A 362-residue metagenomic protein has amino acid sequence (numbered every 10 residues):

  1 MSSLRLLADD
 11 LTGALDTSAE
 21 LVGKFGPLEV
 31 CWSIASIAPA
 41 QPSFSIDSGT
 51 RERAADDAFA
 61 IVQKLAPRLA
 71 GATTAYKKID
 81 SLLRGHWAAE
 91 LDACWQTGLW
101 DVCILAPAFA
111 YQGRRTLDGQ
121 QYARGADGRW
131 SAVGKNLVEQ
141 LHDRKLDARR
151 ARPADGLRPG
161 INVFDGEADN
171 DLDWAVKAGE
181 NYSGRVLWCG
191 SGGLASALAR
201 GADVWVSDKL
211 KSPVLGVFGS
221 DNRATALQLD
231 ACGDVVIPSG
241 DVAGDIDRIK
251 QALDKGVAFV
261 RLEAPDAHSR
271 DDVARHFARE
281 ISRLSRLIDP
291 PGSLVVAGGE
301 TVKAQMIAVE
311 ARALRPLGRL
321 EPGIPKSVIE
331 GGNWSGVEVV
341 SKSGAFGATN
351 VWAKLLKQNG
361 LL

Functional and structural regions predicted by a protein language model:
M1-R5, L28-A35, P42, R53-F59 (+3 more regions): Cap/lid and interdomain-hinge subdomains that line or gate substrate/regulatory clefts in soluble alpha/beta enzymes
L7, S45-D47, K77-K78, I104-A108 (+6 more regions): Short beta-strand segments
A14-D16, H86-W87, A197, T225 (+1 more regions): Short glycine/serine/threonine-rich phosphate/pyrophosphate-binding segments that cradle anionic phosphate groups
S18-G26, I34-A35: Residues that scaffold, gate, or flank divalent-cation-dependent active/transport sites
P27-V30, W188, V236-S239, R312-E321: Short hydrophobic/aromatic-enriched beta-strand-loop microsegments
P39-G49, V328-L362: A structural-propensity feature for long, helix-poor, extended segments
K77-K135, P290-P291, V296-G299, K303-T349: Active-site histidine-anchored catalytic micro-motif
V206-L284: Redox- and metal-dependent alpha/beta enzyme cores, enriched for Fe-S-associated oxidoreductases and cofactor-handling
